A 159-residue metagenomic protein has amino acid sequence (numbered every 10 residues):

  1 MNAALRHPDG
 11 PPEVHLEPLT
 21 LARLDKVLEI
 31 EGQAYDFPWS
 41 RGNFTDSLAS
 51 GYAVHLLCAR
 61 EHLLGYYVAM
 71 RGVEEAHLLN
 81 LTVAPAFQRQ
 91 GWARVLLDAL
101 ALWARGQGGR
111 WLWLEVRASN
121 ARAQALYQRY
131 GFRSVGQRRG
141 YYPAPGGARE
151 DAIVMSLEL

Functional and structural regions predicted by a protein language model:
N2-A3, E115, Q128, R133-I153: Conserved catalytic-core motifs of GNAT/GCN5-like acyltransferases
N2-P11, H15-Q90, R94-Q107, G140 (+1 more regions): Acetyl-CoA-dependent GNAT
E17, E115-R117: Surface-exposed loop and edge beta-strand positions of immunoglobulin-like domains
F37, R110, A148: Flexible coil/turn residues that form the inter-helical turn or adjacent wing/linker of helix-turn-helix
V83, R117-A118: Short amphipathic helical patch at the helix-1/turn junction of helix-turn-helix
L97, N120-A123, G140-G146: Short glycine/proline-centered loop/turn elements that form peptide/ligand docking sites
